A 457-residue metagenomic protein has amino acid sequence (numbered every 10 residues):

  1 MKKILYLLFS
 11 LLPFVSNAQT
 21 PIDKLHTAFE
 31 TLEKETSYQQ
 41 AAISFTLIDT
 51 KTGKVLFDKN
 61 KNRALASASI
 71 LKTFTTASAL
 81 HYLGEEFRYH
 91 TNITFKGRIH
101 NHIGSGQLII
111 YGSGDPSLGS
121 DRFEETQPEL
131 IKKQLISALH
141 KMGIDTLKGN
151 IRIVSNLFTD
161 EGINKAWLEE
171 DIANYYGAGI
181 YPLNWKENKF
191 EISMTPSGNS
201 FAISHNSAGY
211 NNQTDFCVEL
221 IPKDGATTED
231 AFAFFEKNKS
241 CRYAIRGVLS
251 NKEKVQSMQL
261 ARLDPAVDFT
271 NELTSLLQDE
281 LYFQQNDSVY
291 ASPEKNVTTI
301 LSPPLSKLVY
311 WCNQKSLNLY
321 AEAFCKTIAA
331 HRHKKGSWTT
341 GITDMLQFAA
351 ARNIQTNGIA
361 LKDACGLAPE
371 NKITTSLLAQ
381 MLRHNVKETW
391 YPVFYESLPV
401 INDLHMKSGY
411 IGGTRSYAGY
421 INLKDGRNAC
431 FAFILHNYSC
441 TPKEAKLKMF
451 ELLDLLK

Functional and structural regions predicted by a protein language model:
M1-I22: Bacterial Sec-dependent N-terminal signal peptides
Q19-A64, H90, Q134-G143, L455: Beta-lactamase-like hydrolase cores
L32, Y82-Q355: Conserved serine DD-peptidase/penicillin-binding transpeptidase domain and beta-lactam-recognizing active-site
A42-F45, V309, A321, R415-A418: Short glycine-rich loop/turn motifs
L56-D58, Y282-N286, I300-P303, K315 (+1 more regions): Small-residue-rich helix-loop
D58-F74, S78, Y82, V309: Short active-site loop at a secondary-structure junction that contains or immediately precedes the catalytic residue(s)
